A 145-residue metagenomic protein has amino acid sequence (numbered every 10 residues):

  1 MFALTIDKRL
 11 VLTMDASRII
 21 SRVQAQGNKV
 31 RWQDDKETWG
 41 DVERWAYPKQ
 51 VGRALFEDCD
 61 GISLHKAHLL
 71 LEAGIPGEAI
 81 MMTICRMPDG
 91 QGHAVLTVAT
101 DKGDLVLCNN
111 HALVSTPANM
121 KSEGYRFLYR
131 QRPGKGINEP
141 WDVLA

Functional and structural regions predicted by a protein language model:
M1-A145: A structural boundary/capping signal
